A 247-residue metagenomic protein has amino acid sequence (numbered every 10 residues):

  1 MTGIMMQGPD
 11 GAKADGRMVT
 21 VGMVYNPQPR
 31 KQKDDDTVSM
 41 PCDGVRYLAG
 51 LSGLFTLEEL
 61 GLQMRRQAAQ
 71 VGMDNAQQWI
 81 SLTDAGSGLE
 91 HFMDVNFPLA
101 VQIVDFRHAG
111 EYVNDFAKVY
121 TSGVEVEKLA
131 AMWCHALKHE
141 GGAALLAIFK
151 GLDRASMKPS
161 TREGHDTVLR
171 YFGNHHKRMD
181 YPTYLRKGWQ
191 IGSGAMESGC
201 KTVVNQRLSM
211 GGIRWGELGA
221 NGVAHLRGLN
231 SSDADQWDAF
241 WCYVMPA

Functional and structural regions predicted by a protein language model:
M1-A247: Catalytic center-proximal scaffold of phosphoryl-transfer enzymes
